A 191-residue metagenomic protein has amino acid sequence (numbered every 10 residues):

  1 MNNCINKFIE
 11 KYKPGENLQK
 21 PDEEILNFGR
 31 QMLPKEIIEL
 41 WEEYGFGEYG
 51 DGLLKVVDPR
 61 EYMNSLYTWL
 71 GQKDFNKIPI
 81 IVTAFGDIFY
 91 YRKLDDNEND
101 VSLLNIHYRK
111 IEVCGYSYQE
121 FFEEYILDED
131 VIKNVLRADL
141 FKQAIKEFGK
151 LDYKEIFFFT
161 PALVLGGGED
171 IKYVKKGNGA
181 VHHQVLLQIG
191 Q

Functional and structural regions predicted by a protein language model:
M1-S102, E155-Q191: A surface-exposed partner-binding patch
Y62-W69, N105, I126-D128, K146: Short alpha-helical interface elements
D74, F89-L94, V113-E123, R137-Q143: Low-complexity, flexible helical/coil segments
D100-L136: Compact, glycine/acidic-enriched structural inserts
F121-V174: An amphipathic alpha-helical core segment
